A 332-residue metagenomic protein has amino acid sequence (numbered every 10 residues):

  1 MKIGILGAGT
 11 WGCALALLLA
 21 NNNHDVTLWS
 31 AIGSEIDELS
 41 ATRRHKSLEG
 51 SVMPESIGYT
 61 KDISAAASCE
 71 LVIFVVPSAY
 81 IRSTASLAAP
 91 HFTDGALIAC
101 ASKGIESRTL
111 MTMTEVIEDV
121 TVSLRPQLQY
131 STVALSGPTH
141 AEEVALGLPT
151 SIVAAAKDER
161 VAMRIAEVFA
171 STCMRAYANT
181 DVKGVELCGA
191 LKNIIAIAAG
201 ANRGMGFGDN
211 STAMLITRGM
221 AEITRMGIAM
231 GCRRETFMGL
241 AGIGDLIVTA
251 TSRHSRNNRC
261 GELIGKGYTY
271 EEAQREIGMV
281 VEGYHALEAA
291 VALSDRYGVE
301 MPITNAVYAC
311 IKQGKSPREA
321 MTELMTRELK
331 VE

Functional and structural regions predicted by a protein language model:
M1-V52, G58-K61: NAD(P)+-binding Rossmann beta1-loop-alpha1 motif at the extreme N-terminus of oxidoreductases
G9, C13, G33, Y59-T60 (+18 more regions): Electropositive phosphate-/nucleotide-binding environments in soluble metabolic enzymes
M53, Y59-T60, S64-A65, L71-F74 (+2 more regions): Rossmann-like NAD(P)(H) cofactor-binding subdomain of soluble oxidoreductases
A67-C69, L191, I243: Alpha-helix C-terminal capping/helix-to-coil transition sites in glycosyltransferase folds
I73, L146, A156, A198 (+3 more regions): N-terminal loops that bind phosphate or other acidic moieties and the adjacent beta-alpha structural core
Y80, H91, V116, S123-S131 (+2 more regions): Internal alpha-helical scaffold of NAD(P)-dependent oxidoreductase catalytic cores
A199-G200, I228-M238, G242-E332: NAD(P)-dependent Rossmann-like dehydrogenase/reductase catalytic/cofactor-binding core
